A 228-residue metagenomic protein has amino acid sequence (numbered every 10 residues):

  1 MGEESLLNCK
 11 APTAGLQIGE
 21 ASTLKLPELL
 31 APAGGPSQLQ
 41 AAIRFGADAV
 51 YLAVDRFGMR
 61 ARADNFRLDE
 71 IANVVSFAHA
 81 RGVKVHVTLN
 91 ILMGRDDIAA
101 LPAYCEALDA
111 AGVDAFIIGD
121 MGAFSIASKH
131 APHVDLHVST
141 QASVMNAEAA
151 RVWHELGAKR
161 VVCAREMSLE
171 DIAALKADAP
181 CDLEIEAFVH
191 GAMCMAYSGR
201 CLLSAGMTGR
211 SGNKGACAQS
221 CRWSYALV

Functional and structural regions predicted by a protein language model:
L6, L24-V144, V162, D171-V228: Active-site pocket-lining/capping segments in soluble small-molecule metabolic enzymes
A147-E148: Conserved nucleotide-cofactor-binding alpha/beta core module
G157-A158: As written
A164-E166: Output/docking surface of receiver
